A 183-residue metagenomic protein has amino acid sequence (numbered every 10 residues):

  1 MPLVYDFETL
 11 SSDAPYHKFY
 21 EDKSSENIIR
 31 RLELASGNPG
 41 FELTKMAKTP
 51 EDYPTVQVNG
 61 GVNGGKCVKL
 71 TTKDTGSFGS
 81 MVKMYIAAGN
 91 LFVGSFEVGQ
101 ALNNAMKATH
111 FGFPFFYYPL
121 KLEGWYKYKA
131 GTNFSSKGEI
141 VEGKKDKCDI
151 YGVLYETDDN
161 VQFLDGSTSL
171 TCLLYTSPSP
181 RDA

Functional and structural regions predicted by a protein language model:
M1-F41: Extracellular carbohydrate-recognition regions
D6, K121-K127, Y151-V153: Residues within well-ordered beta-strands of beta-sheet-rich folds
G61-G76: Short carbohydrate-recognition loop motifs
K73-T75, G112, Y117, W125-G131 (+1 more regions): Solvent-exposed strand-to-loop "edge" motifs in beta-rich extracellular domains
V93-N103, T109-L122: Extracellular/lumenal carbohydrate-interaction signature centered on repeated Trp-anchored short motifs
T109-F113, T168-L173: Beta-strand-rich interaction surfaces with strong enrichment in secreted/lumenal proteins
Y128-S135, G143-K145, D159: Extended, low-complexity, turn-rich repeat/linker tracts enriched in Gly/Pro/Ser/Thr and Asp/Glu that occur
Y175-D182: Conserved small/polar residues in nucleotide/adenosyl-binding loops
